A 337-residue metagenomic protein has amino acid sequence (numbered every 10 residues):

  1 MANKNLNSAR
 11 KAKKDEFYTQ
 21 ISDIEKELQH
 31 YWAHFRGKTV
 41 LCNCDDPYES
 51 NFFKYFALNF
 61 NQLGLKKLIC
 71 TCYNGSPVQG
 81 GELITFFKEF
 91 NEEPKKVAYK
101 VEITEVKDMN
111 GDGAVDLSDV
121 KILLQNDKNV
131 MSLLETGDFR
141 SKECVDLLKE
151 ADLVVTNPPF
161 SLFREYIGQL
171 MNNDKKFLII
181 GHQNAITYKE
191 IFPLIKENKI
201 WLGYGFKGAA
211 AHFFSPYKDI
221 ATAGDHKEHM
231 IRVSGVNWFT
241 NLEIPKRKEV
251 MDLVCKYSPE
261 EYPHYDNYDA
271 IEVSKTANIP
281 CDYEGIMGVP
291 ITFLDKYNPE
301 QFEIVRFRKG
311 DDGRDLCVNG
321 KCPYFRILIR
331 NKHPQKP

Functional and structural regions predicted by a protein language model:
M1-P337: Class I S-adenosyl-L-methionine-dependent methyltransferase catalytic core
